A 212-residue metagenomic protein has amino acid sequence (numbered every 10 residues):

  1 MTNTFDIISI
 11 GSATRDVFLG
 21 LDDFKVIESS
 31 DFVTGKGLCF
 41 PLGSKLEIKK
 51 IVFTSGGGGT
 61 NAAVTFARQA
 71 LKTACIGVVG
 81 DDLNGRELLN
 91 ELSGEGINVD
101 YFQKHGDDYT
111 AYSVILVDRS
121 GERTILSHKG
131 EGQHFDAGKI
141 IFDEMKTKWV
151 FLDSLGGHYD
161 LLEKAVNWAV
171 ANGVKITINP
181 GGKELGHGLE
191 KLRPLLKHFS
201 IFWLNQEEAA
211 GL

Functional and structural regions predicted by a protein language model:
M1-I76, R86-E87: Glycine-rich phosphate/adenosyl-contacting loop at the front of the ribokinase-like
T2, D143-M145, L196-K197: A short, aliphatic-rich alpha-helical micro-motif
A67, S93, V170-A171: Anion (oxyanion) recognition and catalysis
E91-D108: A glycine-rich helix N-cap at a beta->alpha junction
D100-H105, I115-D160: Conserved phosphate-binding/catalytic loop of the ribokinase/pfkB sugar-kinase fold
W149-L212: Conserved beta-alpha-beta core of the PfkB/ribokinase-like small-molecule kinase fold
